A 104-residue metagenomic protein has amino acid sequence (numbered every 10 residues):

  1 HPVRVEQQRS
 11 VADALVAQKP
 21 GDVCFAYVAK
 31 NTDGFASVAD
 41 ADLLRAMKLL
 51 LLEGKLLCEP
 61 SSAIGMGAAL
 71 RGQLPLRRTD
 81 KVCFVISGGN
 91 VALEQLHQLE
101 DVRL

Functional and structural regions predicted by a protein language model:
H1-L104: PLP-dependent amino-acid enzyme catalytic core
